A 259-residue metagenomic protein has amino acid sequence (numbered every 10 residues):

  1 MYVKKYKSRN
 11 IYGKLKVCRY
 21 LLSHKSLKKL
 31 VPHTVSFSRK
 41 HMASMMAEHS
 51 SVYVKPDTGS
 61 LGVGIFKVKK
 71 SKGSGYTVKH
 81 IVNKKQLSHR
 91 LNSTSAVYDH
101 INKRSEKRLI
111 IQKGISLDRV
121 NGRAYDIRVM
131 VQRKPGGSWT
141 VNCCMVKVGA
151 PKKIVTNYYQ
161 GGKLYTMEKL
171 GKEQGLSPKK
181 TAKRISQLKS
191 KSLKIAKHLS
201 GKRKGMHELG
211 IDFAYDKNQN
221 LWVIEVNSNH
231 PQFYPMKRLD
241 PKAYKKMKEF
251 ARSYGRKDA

Functional and structural regions predicted by a protein language model:
M1-I65: A conserved helix-loop-beta module that forms one wall/lid of the active-site cleft in ATP-utilizing catalytic domains
M1-L15, L176-K179, K183-S186, S190 (+2 more regions): C-terminal active-site "lid" helix and adjoining low-complexity regulatory extension at the edge of ATP-using catalytic
M1-Y12, Y125, C144, V148 (+5 more regions): Charge-biased, low-complexity intrinsically disordered regions
V31-H33, V52-A96: Glycine-rich phosphate-binding loop of ATP-grasp-fold ATP-dependent ligases
H49-S50, V82-G162: Phosphate-binding site of ATP-dependent enzymes
V52, T140, W222-I224: Protein kinase-like catalytic core scaffold
S71, M130-K134, A214-N218: Short beta-strand micro-motifs enriched in acidic
K103-I115, P151-A214: A long amphipathic alpha-helix within ATP-dependent nucleotide-binding catalytic cores
